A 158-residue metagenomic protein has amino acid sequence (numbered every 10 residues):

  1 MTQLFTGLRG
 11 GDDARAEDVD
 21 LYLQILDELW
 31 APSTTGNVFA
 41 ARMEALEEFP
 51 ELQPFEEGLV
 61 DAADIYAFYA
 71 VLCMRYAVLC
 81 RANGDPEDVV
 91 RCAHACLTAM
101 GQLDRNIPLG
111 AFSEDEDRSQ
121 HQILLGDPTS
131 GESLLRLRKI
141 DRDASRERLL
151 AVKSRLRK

Functional and structural regions predicted by a protein language model:
M1-S119, I123: Structured binding/interaction patches within domain cores
L97-K158: C-terminal auxiliary extensions adjacent to catalytic cores
